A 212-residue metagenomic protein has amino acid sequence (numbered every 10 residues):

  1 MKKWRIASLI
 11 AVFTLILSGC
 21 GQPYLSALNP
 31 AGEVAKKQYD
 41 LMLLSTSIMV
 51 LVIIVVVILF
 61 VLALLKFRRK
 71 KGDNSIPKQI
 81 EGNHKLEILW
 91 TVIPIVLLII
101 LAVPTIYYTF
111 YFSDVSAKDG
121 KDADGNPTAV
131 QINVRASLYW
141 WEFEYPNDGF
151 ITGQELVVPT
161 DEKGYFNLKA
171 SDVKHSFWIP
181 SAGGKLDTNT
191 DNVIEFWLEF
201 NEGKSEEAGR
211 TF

Functional and structural regions predicted by a protein language model:
M1-V52: Hydrophobic alpha-helical segments
G19, I53-F67: Alpha-helical transmembrane segments
G21-M42, L65-F212: Non-transmembrane, membrane-proximal soluble domains of secreted or membrane proteins
M42, T46, V56-L59, H84: Generic alpha-helix structural propensity
L51-L59, I93-I100: Residue-level signal for the membrane-embedded core of alpha-helical transmembrane segments, especially mid-helix
